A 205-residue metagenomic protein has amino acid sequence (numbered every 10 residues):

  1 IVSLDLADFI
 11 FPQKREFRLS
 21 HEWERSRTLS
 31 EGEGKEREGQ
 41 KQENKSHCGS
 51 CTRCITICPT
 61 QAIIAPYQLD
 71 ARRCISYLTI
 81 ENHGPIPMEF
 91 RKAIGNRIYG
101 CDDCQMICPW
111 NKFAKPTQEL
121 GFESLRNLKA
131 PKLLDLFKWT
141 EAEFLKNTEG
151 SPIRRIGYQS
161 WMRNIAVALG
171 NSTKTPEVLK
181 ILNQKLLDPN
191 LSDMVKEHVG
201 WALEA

Functional and structural regions predicted by a protein language model:
I1-E22, T28, G34-A205: Non-ligating segments of multi-cofactor redox enzymes
